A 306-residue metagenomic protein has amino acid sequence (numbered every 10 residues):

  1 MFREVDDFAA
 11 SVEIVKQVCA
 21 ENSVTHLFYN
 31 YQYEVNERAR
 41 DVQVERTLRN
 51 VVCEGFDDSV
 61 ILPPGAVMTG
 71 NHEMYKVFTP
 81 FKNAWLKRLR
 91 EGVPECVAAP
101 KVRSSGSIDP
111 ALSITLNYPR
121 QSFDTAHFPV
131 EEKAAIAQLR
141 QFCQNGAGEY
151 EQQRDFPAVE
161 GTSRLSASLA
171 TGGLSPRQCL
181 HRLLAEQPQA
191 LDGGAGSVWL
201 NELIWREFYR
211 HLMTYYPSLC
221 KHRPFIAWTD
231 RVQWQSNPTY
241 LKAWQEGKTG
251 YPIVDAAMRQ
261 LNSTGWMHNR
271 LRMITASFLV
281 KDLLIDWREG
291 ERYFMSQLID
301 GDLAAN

Functional and structural regions predicted by a protein language model:
M1-V93, A195, R259, A305: Trp/Phe/Arg-rich N-terminal binding region typifying the photolyase-homology
K16, H72-I226: Glycine/tryptophan-enriched, flexible segments
H26, V52-E54, F78-F81, V102-S105 (+2 more regions): Glycine-rich loops and low-complexity Gly/Arg-rich segments that provide flexible linkers or classic glycine-based
Q32-E34, D58-S59, N83, D155 (+4 more regions): An acidic- and aromatic-residue-enriched active-site/binding cleft used to recognize and process polar
N36, E131, T249, I253: Soluble or luminal CAZymes and related metallo-dependent hydrolases
E160-N306: Active-site-proximal binding-pocket segments
